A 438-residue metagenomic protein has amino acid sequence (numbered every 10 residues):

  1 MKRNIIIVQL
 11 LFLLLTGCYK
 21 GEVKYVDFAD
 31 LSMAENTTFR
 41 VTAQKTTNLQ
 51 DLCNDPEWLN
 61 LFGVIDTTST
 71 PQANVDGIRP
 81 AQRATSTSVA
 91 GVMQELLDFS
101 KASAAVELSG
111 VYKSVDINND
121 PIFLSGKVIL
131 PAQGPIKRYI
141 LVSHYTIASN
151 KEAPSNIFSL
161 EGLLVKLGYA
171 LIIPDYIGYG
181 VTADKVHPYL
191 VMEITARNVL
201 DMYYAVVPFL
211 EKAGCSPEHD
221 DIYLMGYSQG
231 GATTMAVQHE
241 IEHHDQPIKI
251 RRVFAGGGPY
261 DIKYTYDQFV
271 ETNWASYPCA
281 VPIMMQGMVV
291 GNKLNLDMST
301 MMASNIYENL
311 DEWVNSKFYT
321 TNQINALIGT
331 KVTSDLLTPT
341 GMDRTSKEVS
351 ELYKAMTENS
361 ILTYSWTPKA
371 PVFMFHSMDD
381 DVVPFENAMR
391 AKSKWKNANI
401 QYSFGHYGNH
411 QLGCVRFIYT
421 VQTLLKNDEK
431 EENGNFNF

Functional and structural regions predicted by a protein language model:
L14-G17: C-terminal motif of bacterial Sec signal peptides marking the signal peptidase cleavage site
G21-G134: Catalytic-loop region of hydrolases
N60, G256-Y364: Accessory cap/linker subdomain of secreted extracellular hydrolases
D116-S125, I129-L167, T182: Short, surface-exposed "cap/lid" segments of acyl-processing enzymes
Y189-K212: Alpha/beta-hydrolase active-site loop
Y204-S276: Primarily recognizes the serine-hydrolase "nucleophile elbow" in alpha/beta-hydrolase and SGNH/GDSL folds
E348, Y353-A355, N359, D379-V382 (+1 more regions): C-terminal catalytic histidine-bearing segment of alpha/beta-hydrolase fold enzymes
P368, F373-D380: Short beta-strand/loop motif that positions the catalytic acidic residue of the alpha/beta-hydrolase fold
